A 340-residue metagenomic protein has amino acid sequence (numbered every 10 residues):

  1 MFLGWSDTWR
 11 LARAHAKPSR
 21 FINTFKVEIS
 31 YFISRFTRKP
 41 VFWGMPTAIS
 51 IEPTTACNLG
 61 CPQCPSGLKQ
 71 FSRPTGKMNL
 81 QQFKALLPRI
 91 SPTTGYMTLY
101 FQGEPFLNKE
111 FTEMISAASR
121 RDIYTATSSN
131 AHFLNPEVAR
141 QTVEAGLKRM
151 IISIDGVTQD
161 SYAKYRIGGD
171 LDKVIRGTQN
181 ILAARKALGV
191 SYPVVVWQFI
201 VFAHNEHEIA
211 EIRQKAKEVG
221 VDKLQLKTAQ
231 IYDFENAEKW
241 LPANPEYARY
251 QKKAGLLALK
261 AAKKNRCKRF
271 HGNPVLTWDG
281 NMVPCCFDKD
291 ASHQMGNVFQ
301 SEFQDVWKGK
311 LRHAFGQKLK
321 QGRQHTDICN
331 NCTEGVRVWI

Functional and structural regions predicted by a protein language model:
M1-A14, E52, R73-P74, M78 (+4 more regions): Radical SAM enzyme [4Fe-4S]-AdoMet core and its adjacent flexible, acidic and glycine-rich loops/tails across
F2-R149, D160, K164, G168-R176 (+2 more regions): Conserved alpha-helical substructure of the radical SAM core
T47, R269-F270, H325: Short, basic and Ser/Thr-rich N-terminal targeting/leader segments
E52, A56-L59, A262, Q324-D327: Disulfide-bonded cysteine motifs in exported proteins
N58-S66, P284-F287, D327-G335: Local cysteine-cluster metal-coordination motifs and their immediate loop/turn environment, predominantly Fe-S cluster
